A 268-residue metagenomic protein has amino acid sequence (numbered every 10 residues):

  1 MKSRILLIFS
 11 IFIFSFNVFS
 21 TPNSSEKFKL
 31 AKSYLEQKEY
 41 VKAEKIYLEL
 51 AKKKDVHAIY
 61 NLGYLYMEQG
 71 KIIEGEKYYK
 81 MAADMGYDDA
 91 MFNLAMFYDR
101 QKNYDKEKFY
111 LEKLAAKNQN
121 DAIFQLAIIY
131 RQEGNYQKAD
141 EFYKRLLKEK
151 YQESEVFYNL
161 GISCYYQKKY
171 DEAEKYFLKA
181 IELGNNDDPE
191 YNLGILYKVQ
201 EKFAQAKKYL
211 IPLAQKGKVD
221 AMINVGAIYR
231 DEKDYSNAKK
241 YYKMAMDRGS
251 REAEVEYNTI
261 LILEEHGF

Functional and structural regions predicted by a protein language model:
S25, H57, D89, D121 (+4 more regions): Start-of-helix register in tetratricopeptide repeats
K29, N61, N93, Q125 (+4 more regions): Canonical tetratricopeptide repeat
L35, M67, F92, D99 (+6 more regions): Position-specific recognition of the canonical hydrophobic site in helix A of tetratricopeptide repeat
K54-D55, M85-Y87, K117-Q119, K150-Q152 (+3 more regions): Short helix-capping/linker turns of helical repeat alpha-solenoids
